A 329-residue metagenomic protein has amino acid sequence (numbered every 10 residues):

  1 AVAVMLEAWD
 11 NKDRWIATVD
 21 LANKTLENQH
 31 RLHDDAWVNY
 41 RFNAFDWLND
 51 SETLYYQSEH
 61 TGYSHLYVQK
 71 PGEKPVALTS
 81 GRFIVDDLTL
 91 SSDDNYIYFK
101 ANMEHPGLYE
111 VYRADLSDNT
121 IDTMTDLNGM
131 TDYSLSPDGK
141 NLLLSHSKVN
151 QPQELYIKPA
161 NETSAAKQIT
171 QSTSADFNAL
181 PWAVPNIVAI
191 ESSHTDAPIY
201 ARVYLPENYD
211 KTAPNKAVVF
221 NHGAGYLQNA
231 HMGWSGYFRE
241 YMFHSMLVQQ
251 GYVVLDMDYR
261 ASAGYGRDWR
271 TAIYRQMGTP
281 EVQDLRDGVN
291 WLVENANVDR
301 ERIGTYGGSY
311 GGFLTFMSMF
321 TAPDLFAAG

Functional and structural regions predicted by a protein language model:
A3-D10, V19-D20, F45-T61, T79 (+5 more regions): Beta-strand C-termini and the immediately following turn/loop, strongest in propeller blades
K12-R14, N23-H33, Y226, Y252: Hydrophobic helix-coil surface modules that form long, contiguous segments used for peptide/substrate interaction
W15-A17, H65-Y67, E110-Y112, E154-Y156: A short loop-to-beta-strand structural motif that recurs across blades of beta-propeller domains
V19-A44, Q69-D93, A101-E104, A114-T131 (+2 more regions): Multi-bladed beta-propeller domains
K24-E27, S64, V76, N95 (+3 more regions): Glycine-centered loop/turn positions within well-structured domains that cap or flank conserved ligand/cofactor-binding
D93-D94, N221: Long, charge-dense partner-interaction scaffolds in eukaryotic RNA-expression machinery
M130-G329: Serine-hydrolase catalytic core recognition
